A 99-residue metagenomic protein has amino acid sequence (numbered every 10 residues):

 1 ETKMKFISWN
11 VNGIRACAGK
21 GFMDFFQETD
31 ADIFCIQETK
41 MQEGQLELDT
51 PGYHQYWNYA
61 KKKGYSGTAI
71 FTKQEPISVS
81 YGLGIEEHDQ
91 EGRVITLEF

Functional and structural regions predicted by a protein language model:
T2-D49, A60, Y65: N-terminal, active-site-proximal structural segment of metallo-dependent hydrolase catalytic domains
K40, L46-F99: Structured beta-strand-rich core segments of catalytic domains in phosphoester-bond hydrolases
